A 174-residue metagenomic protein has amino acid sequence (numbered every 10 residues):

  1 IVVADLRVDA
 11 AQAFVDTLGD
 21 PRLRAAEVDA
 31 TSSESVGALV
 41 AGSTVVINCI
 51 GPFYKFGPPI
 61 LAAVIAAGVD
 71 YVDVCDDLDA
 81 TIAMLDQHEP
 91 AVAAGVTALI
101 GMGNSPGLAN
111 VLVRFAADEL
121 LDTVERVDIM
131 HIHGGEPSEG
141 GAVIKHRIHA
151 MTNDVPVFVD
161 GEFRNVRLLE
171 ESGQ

Functional and structural regions predicted by a protein language model:
I1-V2: Short beta-strand element of Class I
R7-A10: Helix N-cap at the beta1-alpha1 junction of Rossmann-like dinucleotide-binding domains, i.e., the first residues
F14-L23, Q87-H88: Short, conserved SAM-binding/catalytic segment of Class I S-adenosyl-L-methionine-dependent methyltransferases
P21, V40-V46, A66-V69: Short acidic/histidine-rich motifs immediately flanking catalytic phosphotransfer sites in two-component signaling
A26-F56: Conserved Rossmann-fold cofactor-binding substructure of NAD(P)-dependent oxidoreductases
P52, L61-T81: ADP-ribose/adenylate-binding Rossmann-like module
G57, V74-A98: Rossmann-fold NAD(P)-binding glycine/threonine-rich loop
D118-Q174: Active-site-lining helix/loop region of Rossmann-like oxidoreductase modules
